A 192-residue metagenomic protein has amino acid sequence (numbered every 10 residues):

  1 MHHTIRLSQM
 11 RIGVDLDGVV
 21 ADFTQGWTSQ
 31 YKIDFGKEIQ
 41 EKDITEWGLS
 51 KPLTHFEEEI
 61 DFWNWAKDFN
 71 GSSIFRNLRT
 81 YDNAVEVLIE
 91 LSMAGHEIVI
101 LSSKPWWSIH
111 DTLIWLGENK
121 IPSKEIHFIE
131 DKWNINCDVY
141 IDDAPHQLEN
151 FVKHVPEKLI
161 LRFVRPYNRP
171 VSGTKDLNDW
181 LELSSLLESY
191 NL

Functional and structural regions predicted by a protein language model:
H2-D61: Active-site neighborhood of HAD-like aspartate-dependent phosphohydrolases
L49-N83: Metal-dependent phosphoesterase signature
S72-V99, W106-H110: Short, acidic loop-to-helix structural element flanking the phosphoryl-transfer center in phosphate-processing enzymes
E97-I98, S123, K158-I160: Hydrophobic anchor at the start of a short beta-strand that flanks the dinucleotide cofactor-binding loop
L101-K153: Substrate-recognition "cap/lid" segment bordering the active-site pocket of phosphatases
W115-I129, G173-L192: Structural recognition of alpha->loop->beta junctions
I141-W180: Acidic, Mg2+-coordinating phosphoryl-transfer loop and its flanking beta/alpha structural elements, shared across
